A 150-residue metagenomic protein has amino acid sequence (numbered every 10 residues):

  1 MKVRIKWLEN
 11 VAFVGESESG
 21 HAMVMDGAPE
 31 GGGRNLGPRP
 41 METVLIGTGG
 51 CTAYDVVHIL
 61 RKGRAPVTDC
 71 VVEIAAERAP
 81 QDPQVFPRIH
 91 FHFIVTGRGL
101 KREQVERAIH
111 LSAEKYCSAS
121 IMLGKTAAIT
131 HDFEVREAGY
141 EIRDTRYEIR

Functional and structural regions predicted by a protein language model:
M1-I46, V57-R150: Extended beta-strand/beta-hairpin segments
